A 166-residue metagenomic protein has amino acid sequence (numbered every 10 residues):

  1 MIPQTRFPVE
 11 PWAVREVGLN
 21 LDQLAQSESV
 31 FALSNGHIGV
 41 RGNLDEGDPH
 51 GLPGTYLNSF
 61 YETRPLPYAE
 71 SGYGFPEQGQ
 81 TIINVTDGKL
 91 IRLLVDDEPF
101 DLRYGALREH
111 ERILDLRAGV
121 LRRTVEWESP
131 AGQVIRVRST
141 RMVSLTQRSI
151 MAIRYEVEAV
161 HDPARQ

Functional and structural regions predicted by a protein language model:
I2-Q166: Beta-sandwich/jelly-roll carbohydrate-recognition scaffolds of carbohydrate-active enzymes
